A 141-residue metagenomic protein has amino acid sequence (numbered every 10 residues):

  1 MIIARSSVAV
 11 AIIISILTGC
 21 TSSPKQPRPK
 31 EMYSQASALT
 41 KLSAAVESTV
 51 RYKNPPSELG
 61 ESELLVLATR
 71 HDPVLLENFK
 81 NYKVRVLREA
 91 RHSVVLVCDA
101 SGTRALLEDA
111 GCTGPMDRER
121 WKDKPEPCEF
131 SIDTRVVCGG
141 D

Functional and structural regions predicted by a protein language model:
M1-T18: Sec-dependent bacterial lipoprotein signal peptides
I16, A38-K41, E63-V66, A105-L106 (+1 more regions): Acidic/proline-rich low-complexity IDRs
G19, T40, A44-E47, D109 (+1 more regions): A ubiquitous, low-specificity "background" feature that marks scattered single residues across proteins without
T21-S23: Bacterial signal peptide processing site
P29-N54: N-terminal alpha-helical signal peptides/signal-anchor transmembrane segments
E47, R51-L107, G140: Extracellular/periplasmic head regions of type IV pilus-like filament subunits
A90-D141: Short, surface-exposed interaction loops/tails
